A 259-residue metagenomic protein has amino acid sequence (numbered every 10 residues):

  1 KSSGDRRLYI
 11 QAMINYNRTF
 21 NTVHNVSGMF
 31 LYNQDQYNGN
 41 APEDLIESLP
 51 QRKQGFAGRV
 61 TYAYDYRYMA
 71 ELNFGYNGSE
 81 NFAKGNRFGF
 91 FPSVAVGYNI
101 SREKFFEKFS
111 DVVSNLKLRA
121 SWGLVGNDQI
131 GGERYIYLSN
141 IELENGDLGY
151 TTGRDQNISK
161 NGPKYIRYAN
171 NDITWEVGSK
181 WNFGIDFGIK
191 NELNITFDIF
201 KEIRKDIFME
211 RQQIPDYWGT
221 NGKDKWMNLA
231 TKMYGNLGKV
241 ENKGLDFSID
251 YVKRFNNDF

Functional and structural regions predicted by a protein language model:
K1-F259: Extracellular/periplasmic, surface-exposed regions of secreted and cell-surface proteins
